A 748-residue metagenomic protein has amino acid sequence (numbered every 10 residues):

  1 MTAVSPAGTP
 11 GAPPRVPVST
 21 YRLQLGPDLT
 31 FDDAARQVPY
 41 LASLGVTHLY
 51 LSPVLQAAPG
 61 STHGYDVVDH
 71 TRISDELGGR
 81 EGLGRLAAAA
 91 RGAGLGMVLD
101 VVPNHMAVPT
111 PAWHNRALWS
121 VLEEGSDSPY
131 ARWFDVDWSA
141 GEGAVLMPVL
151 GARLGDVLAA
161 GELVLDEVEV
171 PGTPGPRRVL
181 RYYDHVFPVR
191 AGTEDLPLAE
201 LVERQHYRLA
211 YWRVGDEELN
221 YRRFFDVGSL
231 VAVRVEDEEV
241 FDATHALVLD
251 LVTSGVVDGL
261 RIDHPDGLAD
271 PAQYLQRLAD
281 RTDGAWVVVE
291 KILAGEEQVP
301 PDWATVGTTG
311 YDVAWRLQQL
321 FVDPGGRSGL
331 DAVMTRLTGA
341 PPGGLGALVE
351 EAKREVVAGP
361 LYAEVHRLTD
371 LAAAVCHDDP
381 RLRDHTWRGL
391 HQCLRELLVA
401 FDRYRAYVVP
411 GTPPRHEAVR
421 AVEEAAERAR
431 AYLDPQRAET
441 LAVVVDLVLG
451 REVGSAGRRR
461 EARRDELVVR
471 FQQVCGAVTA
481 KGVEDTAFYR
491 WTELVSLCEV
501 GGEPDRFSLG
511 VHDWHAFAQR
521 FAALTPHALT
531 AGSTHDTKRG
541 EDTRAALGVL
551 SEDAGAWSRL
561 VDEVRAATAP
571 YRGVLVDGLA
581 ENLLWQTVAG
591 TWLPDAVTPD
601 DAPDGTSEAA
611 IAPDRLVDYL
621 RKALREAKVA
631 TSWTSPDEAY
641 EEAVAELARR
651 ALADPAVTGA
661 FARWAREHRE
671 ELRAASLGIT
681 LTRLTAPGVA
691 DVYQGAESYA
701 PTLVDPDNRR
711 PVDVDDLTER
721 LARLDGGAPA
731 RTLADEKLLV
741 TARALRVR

Functional and structural regions predicted by a protein language model:
T2-D216, R222, S254, H264-D331: Acidic/aromatic-lined carbohydrate-recognition and catalytic surfaces of CAZymes acting on diverse glycans
T47, D258, A690: Short acidic/polar active-site loop segments enriched in Thr and Asp
E124-H185, R460-A522, V657-T658, R666-R673 (+1 more regions): Extended, Lys/Arg-enriched charged tracts that mediate electrostatic binding to polyanionic substrates
P174-V248, L330-E364, T534: Active-site cores of enzymes that catalyze phosphoryl transfer or operate on phosphate-rich substrates
P271, Q276, A285, V313-P380 (+6 more regions): Polyanionic (Asp/Glu-rich) segments that form extended negatively charged tracts
L398-R405, V483, H527-T543, L584-L593 (+1 more regions): Conserved phosphate/anionic-ligand binding catalytic regions in large, soluble enzymes, centered on
A426-A431, R437-V448, E452-D465, A528-A531 (+4 more regions): Extended, charge-enriched "interface" segments that sit outside catalytic cores
D715-R748: Catalytic cores of secreted or luminal carbohydrate-active enzymes
